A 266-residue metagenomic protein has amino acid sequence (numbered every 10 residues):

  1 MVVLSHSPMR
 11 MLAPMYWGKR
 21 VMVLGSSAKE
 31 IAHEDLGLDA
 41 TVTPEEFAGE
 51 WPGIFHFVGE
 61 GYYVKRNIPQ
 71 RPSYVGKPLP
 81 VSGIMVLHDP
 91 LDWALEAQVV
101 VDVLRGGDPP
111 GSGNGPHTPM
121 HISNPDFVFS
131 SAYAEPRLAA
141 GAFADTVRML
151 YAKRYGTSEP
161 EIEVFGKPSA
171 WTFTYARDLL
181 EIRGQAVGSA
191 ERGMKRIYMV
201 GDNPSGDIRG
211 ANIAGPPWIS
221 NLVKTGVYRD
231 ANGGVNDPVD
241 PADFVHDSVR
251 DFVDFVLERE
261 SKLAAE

Functional and structural regions predicted by a protein language model:
V3-H6, R10-E266: Asp-based, Mg2+/Mn2+-dependent phosphohydrolase catalytic module
